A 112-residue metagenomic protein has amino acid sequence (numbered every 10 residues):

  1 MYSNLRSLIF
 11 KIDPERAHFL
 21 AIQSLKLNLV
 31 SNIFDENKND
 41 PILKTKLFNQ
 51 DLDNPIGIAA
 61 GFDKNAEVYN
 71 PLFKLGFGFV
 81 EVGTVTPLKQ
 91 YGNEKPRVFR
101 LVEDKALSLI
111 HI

Functional and structural regions predicted by a protein language model:
Y2-T45: An N-cap/entry alpha-helix motif that binds or orients negatively charged groups
D13, I58, V80: Conserved, mostly hydrophobic/aromatic
L29-E67: Active-site-flanking structural segment that lines cofactor/substrate pockets
F62, T84, N93: Gly/Ser/Thr-rich helix-start
V68, L72-P87: Active-site cofactor/substrate anionic-group-binding motifs, chiefly glycine- and Lys/Arg-rich phosphate-binding loops
V68-P71, Q90-V98: Short, conserved acidic/polar surface loops in the N-terminal third of protein domains
E94-S108: Domain-level signal for soluble alpha/beta catalytic cores
I110-I112: Conserved small/polar residues in nucleotide/adenosyl-binding loops
